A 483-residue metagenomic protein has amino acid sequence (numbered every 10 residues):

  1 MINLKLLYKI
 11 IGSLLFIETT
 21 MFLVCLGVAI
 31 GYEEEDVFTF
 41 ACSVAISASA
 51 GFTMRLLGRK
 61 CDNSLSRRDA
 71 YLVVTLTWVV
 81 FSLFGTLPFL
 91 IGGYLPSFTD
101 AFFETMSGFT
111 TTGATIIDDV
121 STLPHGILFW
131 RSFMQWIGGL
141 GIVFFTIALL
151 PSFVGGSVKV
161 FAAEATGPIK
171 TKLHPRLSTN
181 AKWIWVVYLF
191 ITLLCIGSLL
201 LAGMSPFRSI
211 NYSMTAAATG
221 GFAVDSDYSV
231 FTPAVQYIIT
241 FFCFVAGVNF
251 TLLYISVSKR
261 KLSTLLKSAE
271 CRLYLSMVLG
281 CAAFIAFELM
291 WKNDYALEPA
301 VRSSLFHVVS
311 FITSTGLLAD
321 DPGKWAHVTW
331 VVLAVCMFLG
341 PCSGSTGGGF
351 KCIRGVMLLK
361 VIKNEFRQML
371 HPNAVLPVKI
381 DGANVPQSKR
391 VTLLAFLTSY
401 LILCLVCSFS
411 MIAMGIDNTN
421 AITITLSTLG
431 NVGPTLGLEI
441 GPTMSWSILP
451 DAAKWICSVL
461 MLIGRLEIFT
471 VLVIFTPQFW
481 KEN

Functional and structural regions predicted by a protein language model:
M1-N483: Membrane-proximal intracellular helices of multi-pass ion channels
